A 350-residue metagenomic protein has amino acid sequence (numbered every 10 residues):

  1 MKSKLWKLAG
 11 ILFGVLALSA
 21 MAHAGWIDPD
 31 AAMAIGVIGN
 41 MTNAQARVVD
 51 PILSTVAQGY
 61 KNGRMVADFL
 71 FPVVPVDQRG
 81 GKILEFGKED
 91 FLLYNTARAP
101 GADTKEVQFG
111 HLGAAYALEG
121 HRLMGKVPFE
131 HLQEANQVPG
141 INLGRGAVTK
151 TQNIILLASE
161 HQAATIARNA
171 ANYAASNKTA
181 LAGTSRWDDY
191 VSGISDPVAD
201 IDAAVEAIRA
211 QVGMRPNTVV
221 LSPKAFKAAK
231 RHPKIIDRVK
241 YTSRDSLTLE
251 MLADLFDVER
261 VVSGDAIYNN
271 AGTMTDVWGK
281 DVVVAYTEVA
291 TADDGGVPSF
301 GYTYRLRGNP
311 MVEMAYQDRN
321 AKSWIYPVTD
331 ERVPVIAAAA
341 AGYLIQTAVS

Functional and structural regions predicted by a protein language model:
M1-I27: N-terminal secretory/membrane targeting signals
K2, H23-A97, L112, Y116-E119 (+2 more regions): Sequence/fold signature of self-assembling virion shell proteins
D77-P100, H131-T149: Charged, low-complexity, helix/coiled-coil-prone segments
A102-E106: Hydrophobic, aromatic-lined core segments that form the binding pocket/scaffold for planar heteroaromatic ligands
G110-N136: Short acidic, glycine/tyrosine-flanked loop/strand segments centered on an H-E-D-like triad
F129-R215, P223-D237, S350: Alpha-helical scaffold segments that mediate packing/assembly in large oligomeric complexes
T218-S222, V262-S263: A structural signal for short, well-ordered beta-strand segments and their strand-loop junctions that often border
